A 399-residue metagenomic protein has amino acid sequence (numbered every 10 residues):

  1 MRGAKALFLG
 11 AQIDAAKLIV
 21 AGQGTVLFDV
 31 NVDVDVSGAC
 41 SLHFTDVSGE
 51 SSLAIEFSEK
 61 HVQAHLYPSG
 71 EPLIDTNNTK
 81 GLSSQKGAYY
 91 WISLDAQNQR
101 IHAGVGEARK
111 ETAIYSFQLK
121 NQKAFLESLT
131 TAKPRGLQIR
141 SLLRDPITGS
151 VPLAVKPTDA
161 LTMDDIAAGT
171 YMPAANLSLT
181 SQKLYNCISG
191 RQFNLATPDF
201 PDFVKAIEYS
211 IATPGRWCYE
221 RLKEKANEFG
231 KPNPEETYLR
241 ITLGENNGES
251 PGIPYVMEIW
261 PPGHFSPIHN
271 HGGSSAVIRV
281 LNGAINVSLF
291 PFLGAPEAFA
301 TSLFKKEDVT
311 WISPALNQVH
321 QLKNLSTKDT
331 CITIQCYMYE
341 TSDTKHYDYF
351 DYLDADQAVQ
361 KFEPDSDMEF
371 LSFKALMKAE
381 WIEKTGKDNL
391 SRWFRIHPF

Functional and structural regions predicted by a protein language model:
M1-G70: Secretory/extracellular carbohydrate-interaction modules and structurally similar beta-sandwich "look-alikes"
K86-D95, I101-V105: Short tryptophan-centered beta-strand motifs in secreted/extracellular beta-sheet-rich domains of glycan-recognition
T112-G149: Flexible glycan-contacting loops in extracellular carbohydrate-active proteins
T162-P251, A298, F373: A short, N-terminal "cap"/entry segment at the start of jelly-roll beta-barrel domains of the cupin/DSBH fold
S250-G252, V277, L289-V319: Short acidic-glycine-tyrosine-enriched beta hairpin
V256-H271, P314-N317: Conserved short histidine dyad/triad with adjacent acidic residue
P262, G273-L293: Glycine- and acidic-residue-biased ligand/ion/polar-headgroup-sensing regions
V277-R279, K328-D343: A short hydrophobic beta-strand segment most commonly corresponding to one strand of the jelly-roll/cupin
